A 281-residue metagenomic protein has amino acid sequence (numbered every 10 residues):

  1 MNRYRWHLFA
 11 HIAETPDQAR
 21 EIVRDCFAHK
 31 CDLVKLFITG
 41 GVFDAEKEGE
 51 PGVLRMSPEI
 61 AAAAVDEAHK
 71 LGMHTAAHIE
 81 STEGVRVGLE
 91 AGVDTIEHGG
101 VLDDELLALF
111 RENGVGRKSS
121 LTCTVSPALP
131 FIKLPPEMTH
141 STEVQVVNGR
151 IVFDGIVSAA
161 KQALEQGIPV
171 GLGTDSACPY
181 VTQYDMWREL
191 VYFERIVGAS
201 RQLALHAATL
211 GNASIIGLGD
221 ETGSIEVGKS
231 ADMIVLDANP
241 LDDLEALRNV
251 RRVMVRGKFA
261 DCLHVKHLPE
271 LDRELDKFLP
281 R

Functional and structural regions predicted by a protein language model:
M1-H69, L106-A108, N113-M138, E143: Divalent-metal coordination cores built from histidine and acidic residues
R24, A62, D66, R86-L89 (+4 more regions): Alpha-helical segments flanking ligand/cofactor-binding loops in enzyme cores
V34-L36, T75-A77, I96-E97, R117 (+2 more regions): Hydrophobic faces of well-ordered beta-strands that scaffold small-molecule active sites in alpha/beta enzyme cores
T39, E80-T82, V101, T124-A128 (+1 more regions): Active-site beta-loop-alpha junctions enriched in small/polar residues
S57-A68, A76-E90: N-terminal active-site wall of soluble small-molecule enzyme domains
K70, S141-Q145, F153-N239, F259: His/Asp/Glu-enriched, well-ordered alpha-helical/loop segment that forms or immediately abuts the divalent-metal
H264-R281: Glycine- and charge-enriched low-complexity intrinsically disordered segments
